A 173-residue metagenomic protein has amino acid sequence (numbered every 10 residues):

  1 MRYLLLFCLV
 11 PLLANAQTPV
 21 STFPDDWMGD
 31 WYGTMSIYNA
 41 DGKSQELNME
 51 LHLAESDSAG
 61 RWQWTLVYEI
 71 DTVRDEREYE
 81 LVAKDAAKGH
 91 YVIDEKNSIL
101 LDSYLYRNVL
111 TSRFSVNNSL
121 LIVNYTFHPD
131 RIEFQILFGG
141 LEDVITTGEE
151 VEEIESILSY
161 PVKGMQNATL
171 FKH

Functional and structural regions predicted by a protein language model:
Y3-A14: Sec-dependent N-terminal signal peptides
A14-T18, H173: Basic/polar N-terminal segments that are highly enriched at the extreme N-terminus, encompassing both cleavable
Q17-D30, S44, E55-D57, N124-P129: N-terminal helix-cap/turn-to-beta initiation motif at the start of protein domains
G29, G33, M49-L51, W64 (+3 more regions): Hydrophobic residues positioned within well-ordered beta-strands of beta-sheet architectures
Y32-Y38, V67, I136-L141: Generic short beta-strand segments
K43-N48, V73-E76, S98-L100, L120 (+1 more regions): Short, mixed charged/polar active-site loops that provide acid/base catalysis or chelate metal/phosphate cofactors
L47-D85: N-terminal glycine/threonine-rich, aromatic-flanked beta-hairpin/loop signature
K88-H173: Beta-sheet ligand-binding and adhesion/scaffold domains
